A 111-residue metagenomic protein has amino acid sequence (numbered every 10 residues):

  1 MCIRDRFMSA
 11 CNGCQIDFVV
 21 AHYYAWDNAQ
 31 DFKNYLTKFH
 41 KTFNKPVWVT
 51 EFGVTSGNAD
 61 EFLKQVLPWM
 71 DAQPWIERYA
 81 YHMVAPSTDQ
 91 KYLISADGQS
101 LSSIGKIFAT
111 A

Functional and structural regions predicted by a protein language model:
M1-D5: Conserved small/polar residues in nucleotide/adenosyl-binding loops
R6-S9, N34, K38, P68 (+1 more regions): Charged/polar, solvent-exposed surface patches and flexible loops
F7-V20, L67-E77: Structural recognition of alpha->loop->beta junctions
G13, K41-N44, T110-A111: Non-catalytic accessory regions flanking glycosidase/transglycosidase catalytic cores in CAZymes
A21-E61, D71, W75: Glycoside hydrolase catalytic-domain groove-lining segments
T50-A111: Substrate-binding cleft of secreted/luminal carbohydrate-active enzymes
